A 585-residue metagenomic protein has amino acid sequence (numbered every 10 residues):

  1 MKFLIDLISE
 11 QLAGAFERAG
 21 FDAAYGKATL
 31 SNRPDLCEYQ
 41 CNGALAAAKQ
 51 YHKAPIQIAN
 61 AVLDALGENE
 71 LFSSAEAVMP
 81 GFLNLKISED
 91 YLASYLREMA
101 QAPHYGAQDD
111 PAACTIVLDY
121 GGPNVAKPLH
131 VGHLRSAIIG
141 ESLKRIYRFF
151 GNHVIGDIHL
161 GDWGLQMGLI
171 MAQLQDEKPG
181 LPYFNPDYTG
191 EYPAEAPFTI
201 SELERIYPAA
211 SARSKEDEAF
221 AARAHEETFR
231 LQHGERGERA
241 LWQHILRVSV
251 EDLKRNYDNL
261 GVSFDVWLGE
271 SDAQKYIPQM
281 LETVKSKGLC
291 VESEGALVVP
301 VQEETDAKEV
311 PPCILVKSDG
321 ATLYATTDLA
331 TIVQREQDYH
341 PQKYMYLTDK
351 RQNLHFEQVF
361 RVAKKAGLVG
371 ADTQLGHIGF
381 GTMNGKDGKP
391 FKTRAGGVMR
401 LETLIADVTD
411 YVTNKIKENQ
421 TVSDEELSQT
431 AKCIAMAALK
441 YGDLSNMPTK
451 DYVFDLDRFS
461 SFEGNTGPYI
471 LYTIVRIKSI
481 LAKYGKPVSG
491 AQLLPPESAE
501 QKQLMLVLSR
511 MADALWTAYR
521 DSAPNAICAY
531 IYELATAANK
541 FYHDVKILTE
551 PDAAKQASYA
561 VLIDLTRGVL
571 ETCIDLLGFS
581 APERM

Functional and structural regions predicted by a protein language model:
M1-A93, A107-M585: Non-catalytic interaction-recognition regions
S94-M99: Short, charged, solvent-exposed linker or helix-capping segments at domain edges/interfaces that act as flexible hinges
Q101-G106: A short, compositionally biased domain-edge/stem linker segment
